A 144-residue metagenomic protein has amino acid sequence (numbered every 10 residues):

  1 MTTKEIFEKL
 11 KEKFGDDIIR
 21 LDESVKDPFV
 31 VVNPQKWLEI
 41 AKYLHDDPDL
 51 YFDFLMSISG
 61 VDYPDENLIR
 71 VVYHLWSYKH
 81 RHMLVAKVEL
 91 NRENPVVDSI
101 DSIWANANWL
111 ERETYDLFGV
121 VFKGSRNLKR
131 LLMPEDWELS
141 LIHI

Functional and structural regions predicted by a protein language model:
M1-I142: Terminal low-complexity/charged segments
